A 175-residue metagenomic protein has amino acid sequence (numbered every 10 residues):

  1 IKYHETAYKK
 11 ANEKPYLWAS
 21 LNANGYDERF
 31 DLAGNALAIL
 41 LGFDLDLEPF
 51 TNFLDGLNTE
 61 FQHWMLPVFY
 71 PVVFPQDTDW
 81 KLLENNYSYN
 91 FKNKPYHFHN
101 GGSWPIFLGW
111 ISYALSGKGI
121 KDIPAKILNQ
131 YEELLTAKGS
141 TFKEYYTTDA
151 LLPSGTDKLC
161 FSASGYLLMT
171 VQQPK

Functional and structural regions predicted by a protein language model:
I1-K175: Acidic, mature catalytic/reactive cores of soluble proteins
